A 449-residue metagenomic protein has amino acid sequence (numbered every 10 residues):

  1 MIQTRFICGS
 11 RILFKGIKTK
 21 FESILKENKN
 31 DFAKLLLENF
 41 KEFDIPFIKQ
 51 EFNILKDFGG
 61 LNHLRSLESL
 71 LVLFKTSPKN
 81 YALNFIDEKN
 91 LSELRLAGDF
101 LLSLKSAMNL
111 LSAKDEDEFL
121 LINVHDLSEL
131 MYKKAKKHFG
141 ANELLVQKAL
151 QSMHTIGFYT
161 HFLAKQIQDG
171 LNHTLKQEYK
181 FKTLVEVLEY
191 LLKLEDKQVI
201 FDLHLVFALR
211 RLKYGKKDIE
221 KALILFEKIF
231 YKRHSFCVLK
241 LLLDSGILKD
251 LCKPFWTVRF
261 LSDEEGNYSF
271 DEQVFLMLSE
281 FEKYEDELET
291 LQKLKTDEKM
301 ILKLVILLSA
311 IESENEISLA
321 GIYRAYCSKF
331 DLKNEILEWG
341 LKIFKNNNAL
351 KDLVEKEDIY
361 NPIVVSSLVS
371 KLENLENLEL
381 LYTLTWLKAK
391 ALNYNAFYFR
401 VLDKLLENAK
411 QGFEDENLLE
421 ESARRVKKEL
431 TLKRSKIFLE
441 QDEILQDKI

Functional and structural regions predicted by a protein language model:
M1-I12, S103, W339-N346: Conserved catalytic core of two-metal-ion nucleotidyltransferases
I2-S23, S367, L375-K388: Metal-dependent DNA phosphodiester-chemistry modules and their immediately adjacent helices/loops in DNA-processing
N28-I167, V199-V206, E298: Conserved nucleotidyltransferase catalytic core and NTase-mimicking acidic/glycine-rich helix/loop elements in nucleic
L35-L36, F43-I54, K75-N84, L111-V124 (+11 more regions): Short coil/turn segments at secondary-structure boundaries
I48, F58-L70, F74-S77, I86 (+1 more regions): Acidic/His-rich, divalent-metal-binding segments that scaffold phosphate/diphosphate chemistry
N90, R95-D99, E129-K134, S269 (+1 more regions): Divalent metal-dependent catalytic cores for phosphoryl transfer on phosphate-bearing substrates
L120-D126, L205-L212, D244-G246, F255-L261 (+5 more regions): A glycine-rich phosphate-binding loop feature that marks nucleotide/adenosyl-phosphate handling sites
K148-I156, H161-G170, E376, T385 (+1 more regions): Regulatory modules associated with amino-acid/nitrogen control
